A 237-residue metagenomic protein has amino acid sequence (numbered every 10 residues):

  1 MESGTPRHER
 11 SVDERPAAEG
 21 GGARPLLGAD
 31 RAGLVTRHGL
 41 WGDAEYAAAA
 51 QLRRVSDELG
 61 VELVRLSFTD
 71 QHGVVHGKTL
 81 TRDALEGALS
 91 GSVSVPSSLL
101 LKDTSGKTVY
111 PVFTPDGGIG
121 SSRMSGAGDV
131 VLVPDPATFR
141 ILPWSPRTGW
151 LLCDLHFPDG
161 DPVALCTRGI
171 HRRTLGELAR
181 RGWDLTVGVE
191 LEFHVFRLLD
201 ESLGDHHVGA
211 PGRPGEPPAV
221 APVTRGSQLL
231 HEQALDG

Functional and structural regions predicted by a protein language model:
E2-G237: Glycine-rich, acidic/polar active-site loops that bind/position phosphate-bearing ligands
